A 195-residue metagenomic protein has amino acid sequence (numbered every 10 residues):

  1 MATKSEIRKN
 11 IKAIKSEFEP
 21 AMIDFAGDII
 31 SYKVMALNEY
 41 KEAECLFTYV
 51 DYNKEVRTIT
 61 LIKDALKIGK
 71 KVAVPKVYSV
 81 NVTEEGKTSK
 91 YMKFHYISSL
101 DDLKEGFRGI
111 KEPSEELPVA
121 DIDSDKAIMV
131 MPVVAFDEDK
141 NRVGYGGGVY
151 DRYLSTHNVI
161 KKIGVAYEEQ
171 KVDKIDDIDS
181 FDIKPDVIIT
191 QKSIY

Functional and structural regions predicted by a protein language model:
M1-S124: N-terminal active-site beta-alpha-beta segment that forms phosphate/nucleotide-binding and substrate-recognition loops
A2, E6, E17, S114-M129 (+2 more regions): Surface-exposed, charge/polar-rich loops and edge strands
I11, T48, V72, V130 (+2 more regions): A residue-level signal for conserved active-site and pocket-lining positions in enzyme catalytic cores
V50, V133, K192: Glycine-rich, N-terminal phosphate-binding loop of Rossmann-like dinucleotide-binding domains
E55, D137-E138: Short glycine-rich, flexible loops that bind phosphorylated cofactors or substrates
K63, G144-V149: Charged helix-capping and loop-helix junction motifs
P75, Y145, V165: Replace "coordinates the UDP/GDP/TDP-sugar" with "coordinates nucleotide-activated sugar donors
